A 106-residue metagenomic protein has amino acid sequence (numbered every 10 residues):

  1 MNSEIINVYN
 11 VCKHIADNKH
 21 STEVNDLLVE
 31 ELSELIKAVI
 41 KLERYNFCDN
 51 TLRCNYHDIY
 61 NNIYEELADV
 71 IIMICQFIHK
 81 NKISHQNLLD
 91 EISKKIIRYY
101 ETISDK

Functional and structural regions predicted by a protein language model:
M1-L67, I71-K106: Flexible "arm" and connector segments at domain edges
